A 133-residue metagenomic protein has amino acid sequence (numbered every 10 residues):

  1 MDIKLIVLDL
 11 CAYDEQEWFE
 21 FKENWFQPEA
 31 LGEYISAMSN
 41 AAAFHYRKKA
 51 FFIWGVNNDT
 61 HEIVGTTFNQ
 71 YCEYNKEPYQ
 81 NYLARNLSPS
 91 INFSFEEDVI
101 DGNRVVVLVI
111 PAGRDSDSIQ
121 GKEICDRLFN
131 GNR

Functional and structural regions predicted by a protein language model:
M1-R133: Conserved N-terminal catalytic/coupling substructures associated with nucleotide/phosphate chemistry
